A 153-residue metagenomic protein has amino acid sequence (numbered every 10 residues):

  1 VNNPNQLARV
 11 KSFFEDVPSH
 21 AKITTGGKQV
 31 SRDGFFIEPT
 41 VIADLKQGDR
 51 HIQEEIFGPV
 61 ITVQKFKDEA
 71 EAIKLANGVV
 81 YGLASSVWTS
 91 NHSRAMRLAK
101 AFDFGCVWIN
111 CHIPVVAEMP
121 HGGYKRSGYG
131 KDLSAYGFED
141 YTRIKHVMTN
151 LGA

Functional and structural regions predicted by a protein language model:
V1-K11: Short beta-strand to alpha-helix junction loop
N3, V30-S31: Poly-acidic low-complexity segments
S12-H20: Helical element adjacent to the flavin cofactor pocket in flavoenzyme catalytic cores
H20-G27: Short secondary-structure junctions
Q29, F36-A153: Conserved C-terminal structural/oligomerization subdomain of aldehyde/semialdehyde dehydrogenase
